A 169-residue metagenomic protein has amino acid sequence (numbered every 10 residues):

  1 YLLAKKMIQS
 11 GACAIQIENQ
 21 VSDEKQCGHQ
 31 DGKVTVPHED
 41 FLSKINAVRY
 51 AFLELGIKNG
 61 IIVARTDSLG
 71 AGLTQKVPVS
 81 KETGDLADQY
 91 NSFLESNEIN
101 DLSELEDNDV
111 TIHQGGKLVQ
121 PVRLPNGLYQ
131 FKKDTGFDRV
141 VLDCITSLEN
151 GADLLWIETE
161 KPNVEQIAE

Functional and structural regions predicted by a protein language model:
Y1-E169: Alpha/beta enzyme core
